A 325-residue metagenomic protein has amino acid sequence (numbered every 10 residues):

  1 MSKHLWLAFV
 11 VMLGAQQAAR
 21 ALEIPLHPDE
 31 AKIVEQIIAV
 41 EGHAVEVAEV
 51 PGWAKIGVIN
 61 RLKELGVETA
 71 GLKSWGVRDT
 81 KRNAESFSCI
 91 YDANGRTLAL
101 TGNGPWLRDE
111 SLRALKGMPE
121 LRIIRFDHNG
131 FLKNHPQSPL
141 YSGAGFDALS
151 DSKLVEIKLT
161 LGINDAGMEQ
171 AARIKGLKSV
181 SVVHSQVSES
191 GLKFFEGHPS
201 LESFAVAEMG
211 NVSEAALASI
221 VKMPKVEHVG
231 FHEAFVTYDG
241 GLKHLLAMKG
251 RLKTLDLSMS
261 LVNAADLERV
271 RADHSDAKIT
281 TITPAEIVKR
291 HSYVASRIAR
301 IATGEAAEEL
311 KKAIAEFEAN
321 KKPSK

Functional and structural regions predicted by a protein language model:
M1-H4: Positively charged n-region of N-terminal signal peptides that target proteins for export
W6-A15: Bacterial N-terminal signal peptides
A15, A19-E23: Boundary at the C-terminal end of the N-terminal hydrophobic targeting segment
E23-G42: Short N-terminal segments immediately surrounding and downstream of signal-peptide cleavage
H27, V34, I279-T303, L310: Pro/Ala/Gly-rich low-complexity, hydrophilic intrinsically disordered segments
V34-I38, I59, K63, S150 (+8 more regions): Residue-level detector of alpha-helical secondary structure
V47-W53, G57-N60, E64-D92, R96-A114 (+3 more regions): Concave beta-strand-loop units of leucine-rich repeat
K322-K325: Short, solvent-exposed mixed-charge patches
